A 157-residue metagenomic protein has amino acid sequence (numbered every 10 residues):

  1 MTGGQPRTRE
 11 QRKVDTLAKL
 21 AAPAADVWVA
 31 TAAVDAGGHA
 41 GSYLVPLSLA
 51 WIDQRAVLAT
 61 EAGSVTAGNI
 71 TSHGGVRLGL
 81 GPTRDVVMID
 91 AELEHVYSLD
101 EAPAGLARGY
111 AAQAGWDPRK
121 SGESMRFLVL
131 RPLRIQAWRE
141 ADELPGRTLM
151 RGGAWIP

Functional and structural regions predicted by a protein language model:
M1-Q11, D85-P157: Charged, gly/pro-rich active-site loop segments
T2-W28: Short, basic/aromatic recognition patches
V14, A21, V27, G79-G81 (+2 more regions): Hydrophobic small-molecule pocket/channel-lining residues, especially in calycin-type beta-barrels
L17-A21, A67, P103-A111: A generic alpha-helix structural signal
A18-K19, S48, G68, P118-K120: Short secondary-structure boundary/capping segments
A24-A62, G68-I70, V76-L80, M88-E92: Short beta-strand segments
A25-D26, G75, G115, I135: Generic structural signal for secondary-structure transition and capping sites
T71-V76, R108-A112: Short, intrinsically disordered, mixed-charge
